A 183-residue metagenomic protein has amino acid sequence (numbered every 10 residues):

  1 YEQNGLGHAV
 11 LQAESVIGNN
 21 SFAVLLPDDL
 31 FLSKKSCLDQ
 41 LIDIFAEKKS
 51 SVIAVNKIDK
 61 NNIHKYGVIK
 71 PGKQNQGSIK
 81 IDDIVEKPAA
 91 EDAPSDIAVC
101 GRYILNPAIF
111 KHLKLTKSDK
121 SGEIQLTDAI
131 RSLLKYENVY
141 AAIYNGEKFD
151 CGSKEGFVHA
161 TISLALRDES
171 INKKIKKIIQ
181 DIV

Functional and structural regions predicted by a protein language model:
Y1-P71, L105-P107, L113-T116: Conserved beta-loop-beta/alpha segment of the NTase-like Rossmann-fold superfamily that binds/positions NTPs
A23, D43-A46, N75-K174: Catalytic-core segments of class I nucleotidyltransferases/pyrophosphorylases that form NMP-activated intermediates
K173-V183: Terminal low-complexity segments of carbohydrate-biosynthetic enzymes
